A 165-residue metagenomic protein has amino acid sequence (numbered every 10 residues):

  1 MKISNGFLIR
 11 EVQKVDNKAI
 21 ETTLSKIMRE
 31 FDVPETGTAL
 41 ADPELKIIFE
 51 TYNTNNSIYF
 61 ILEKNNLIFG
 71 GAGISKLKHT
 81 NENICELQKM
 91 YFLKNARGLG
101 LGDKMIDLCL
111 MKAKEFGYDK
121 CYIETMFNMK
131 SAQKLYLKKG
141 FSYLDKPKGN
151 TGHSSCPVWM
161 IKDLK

Functional and structural regions predicted by a protein language model:
N5-F7, E11-Q88, L93-K94, I106-L108 (+3 more regions): Acetyl-CoA-dependent GNAT
T23-K26, D119-Y122, M126-K139, D145-K165: C-terminal "cap" of GNAT-fold acetyltransferases
L93-N95, L99, F127-K130: Active-site acidic-Proline motif in GNAT/NAT acetyltransferases
L99, F116-D119: Short coil/turn segments at alpha/beta junctions that flank glycine-rich nucleotide-binding fingerprints
